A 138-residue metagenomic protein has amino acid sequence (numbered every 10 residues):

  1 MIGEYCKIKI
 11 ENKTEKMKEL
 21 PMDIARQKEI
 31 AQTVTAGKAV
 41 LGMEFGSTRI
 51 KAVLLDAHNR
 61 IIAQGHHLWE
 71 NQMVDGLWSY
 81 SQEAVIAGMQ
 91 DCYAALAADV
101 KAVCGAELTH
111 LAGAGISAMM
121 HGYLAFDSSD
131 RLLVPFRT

Functional and structural regions predicted by a protein language model:
K7, K18-P135: N-terminal glycine/serine-rich phosphate-binding loop of ATP-dependent small-molecule kinases, especially carbohydrate
